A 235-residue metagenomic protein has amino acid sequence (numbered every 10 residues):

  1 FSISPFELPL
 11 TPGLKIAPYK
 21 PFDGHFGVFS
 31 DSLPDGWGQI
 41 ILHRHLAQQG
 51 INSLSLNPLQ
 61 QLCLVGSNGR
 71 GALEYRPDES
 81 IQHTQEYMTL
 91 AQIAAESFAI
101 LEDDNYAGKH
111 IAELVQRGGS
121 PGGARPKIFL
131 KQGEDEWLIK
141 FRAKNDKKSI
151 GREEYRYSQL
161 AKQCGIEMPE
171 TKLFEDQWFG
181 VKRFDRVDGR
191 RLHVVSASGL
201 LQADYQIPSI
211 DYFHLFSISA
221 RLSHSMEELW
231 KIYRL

Functional and structural regions predicted by a protein language model:
F1-L235: Phosphate/dinucleotide-binding and metal-coordinating scaffold of catalytic cores in nucleotide-dependent enzymes
